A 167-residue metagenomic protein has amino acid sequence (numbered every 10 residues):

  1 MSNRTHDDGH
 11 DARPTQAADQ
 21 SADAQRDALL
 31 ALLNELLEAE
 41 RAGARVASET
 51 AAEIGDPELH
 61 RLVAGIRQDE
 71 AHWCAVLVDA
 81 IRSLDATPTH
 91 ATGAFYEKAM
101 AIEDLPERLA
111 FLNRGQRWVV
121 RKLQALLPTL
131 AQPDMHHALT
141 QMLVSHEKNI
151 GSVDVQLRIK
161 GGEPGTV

Functional and structural regions predicted by a protein language model:
M1-T5, D56, T166-V167: Classical N-terminal targeting signals for secretion and organelle import
H6-I54, P106-L130, N149: Alpha-helical bundle segments that constitute or directly flank the non-heme di-iron/ferroxidase center
A17, Q68, P88-E103, M142-V144 (+1 more regions): Charge-rich, acidic-biased intrinsically disordered regions
L37, A51, R67, A71 (+5 more regions): Generic structural concept
P57-T92, S152-G161: Conserved alpha-helical segments that form or flank metal/cofactor-binding pockets of metalloenzymes
G115-V167: Preference for long, well-ordered alpha-helical segments
